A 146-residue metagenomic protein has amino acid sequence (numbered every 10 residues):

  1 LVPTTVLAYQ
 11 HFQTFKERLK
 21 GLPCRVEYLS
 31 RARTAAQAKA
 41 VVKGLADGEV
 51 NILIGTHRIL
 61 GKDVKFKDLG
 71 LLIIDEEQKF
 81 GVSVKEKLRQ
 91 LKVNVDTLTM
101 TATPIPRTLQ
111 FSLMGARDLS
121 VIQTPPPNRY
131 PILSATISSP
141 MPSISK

Functional and structural regions predicted by a protein language model:
L1-T4: Conserved RecA-like ASCE P-loop NTPase motor core of nucleic-acid helicases/translocases
L7-G44: Conserved helix-turn-beta segment of the N-terminal RecA-like "Helicase ATP-binding" lobe in SF1/SF2 helicases
A8-F12, F66-L71, E76-K146: Post-DEXD/H (motif II) to motif III coupling segment of the RecA-like Helicase ATP-binding lobe
F12-T14, A38-V41, H57-G61, S83-K87: A generic local structural motif
K16-K20, T34, A46, G55 (+4 more regions): Signal for well-folded cores of large energy- and translation-related assemblies
C24, V50, V95: Switch/coupling loops of ABC transporter nucleotide-binding domains
L29-R31, G55, I137: Conserved beta-strand termini and adjacent loop/short-helix elements that scaffold enzyme active sites in alpha/beta
A32-L53, L60-L69: Conserved motor-coupling elements within RecA-like helicase/translocase cores
